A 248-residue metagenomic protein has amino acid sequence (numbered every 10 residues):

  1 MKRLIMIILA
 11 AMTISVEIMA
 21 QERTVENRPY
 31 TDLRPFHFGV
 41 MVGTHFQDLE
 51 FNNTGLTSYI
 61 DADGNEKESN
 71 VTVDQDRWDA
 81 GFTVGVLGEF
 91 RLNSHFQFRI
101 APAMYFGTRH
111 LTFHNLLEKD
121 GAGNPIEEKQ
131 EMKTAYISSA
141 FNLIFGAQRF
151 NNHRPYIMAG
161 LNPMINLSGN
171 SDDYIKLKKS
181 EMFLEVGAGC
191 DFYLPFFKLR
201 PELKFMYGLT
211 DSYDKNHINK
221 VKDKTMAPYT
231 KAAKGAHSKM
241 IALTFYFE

Functional and structural regions predicted by a protein language model:
M1-V25, F245-E248: Bacterial Sec-dependent N-terminal signal peptides
A20-G81, M240-A242, Y246-E248: Short glycine/proline- and aromatic-enriched beta-strand/turn motifs that initiate or cap beta-hairpins
R23, N27-H37, T44-E50, L87-G169 (+1 more regions): Gram-negative (and chloroplast) outer-membrane scaffold detector with strong preference for beta-barrel transmembrane
R34-F36, W78-F82, K133-S139, H153 (+2 more regions): Residues that define the transmembrane beta-barrel architecture of outer-membrane proteins
N52-Q75, T108-T134, L167-L177, Y213-A233: Flexible, solvent-exposed loop segments that connect beta-strands
H153-R154, S168-S171, I175, K198-R200: Short conserved catalytic/interaction loops centered on acidic-Pro-aromatic/His motifs
K178-L184, G189-Y193, K198, M206: Active-site/pore-lining binding-face segments in mid-to-C-terminal subdomains
L194-E248: Predominantly the C-terminal beta-signal and adjacent terminal strand-loop region of outer-membrane beta-barrel
